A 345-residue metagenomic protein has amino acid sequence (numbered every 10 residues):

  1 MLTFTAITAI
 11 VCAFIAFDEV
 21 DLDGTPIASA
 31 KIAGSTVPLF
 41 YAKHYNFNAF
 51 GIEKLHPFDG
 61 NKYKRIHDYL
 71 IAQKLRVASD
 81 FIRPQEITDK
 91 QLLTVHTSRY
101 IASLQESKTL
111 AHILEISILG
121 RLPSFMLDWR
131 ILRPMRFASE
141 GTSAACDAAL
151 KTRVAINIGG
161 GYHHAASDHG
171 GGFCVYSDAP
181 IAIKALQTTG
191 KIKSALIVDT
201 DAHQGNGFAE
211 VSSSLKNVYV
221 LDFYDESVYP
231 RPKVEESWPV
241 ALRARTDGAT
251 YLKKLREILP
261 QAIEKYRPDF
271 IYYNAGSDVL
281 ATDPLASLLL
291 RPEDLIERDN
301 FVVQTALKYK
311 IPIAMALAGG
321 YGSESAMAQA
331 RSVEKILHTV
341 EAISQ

Functional and structural regions predicted by a protein language model:
M1-T3, T25: N-terminal export leaders
T3-A13: Hydrophobic membrane-insertion alpha-helices, especially the h-region of bacterial N-terminal signal peptides
C12-Q345: HDAC/HDAC-like amidohydrolase catalytic core signature
